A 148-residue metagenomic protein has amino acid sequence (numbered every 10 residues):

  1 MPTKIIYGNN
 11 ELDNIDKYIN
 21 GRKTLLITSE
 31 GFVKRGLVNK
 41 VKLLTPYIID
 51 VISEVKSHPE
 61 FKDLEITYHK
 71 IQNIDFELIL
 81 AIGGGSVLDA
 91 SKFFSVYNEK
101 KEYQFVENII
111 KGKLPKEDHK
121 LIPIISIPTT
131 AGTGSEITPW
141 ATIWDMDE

Functional and structural regions predicted by a protein language model:
M1-L78: ATP/NTP phosphate-donor binding region
N9-N10, S29-E30, I82-G84, I127-T130 (+1 more regions): Fold-independent oxyanion-binding glycine-rich loops and adjacent beta-strand/coil segments at enzyme active sites
D50, L80, P123-I127: Hydrophobic/aromatic beta-strand patches that form the interior of the parallel beta-sheet core in alpha/beta enzyme
H58, S86, Y97, T129-G132: Acidic, glycine-rich active-site loops and adjacent beta-strand->loop/helix elements that engage anionic groups
N73, F94, G112-K113: N-terminal loops that bind phosphate or other acidic moieties and the adjacent beta-alpha structural core
E77-D89: Glycine-rich phosphate-binding loop
V87-K100, I137-T138: Short Gly/Thr/Asp-enriched flexible loops that form oxyanion-binding sites at enzyme active sites
K100-E148: A glycine/threonine-rich phosphate-anchoring loop and its flanking beta-alpha core in nucleotide/phosphate-binding
